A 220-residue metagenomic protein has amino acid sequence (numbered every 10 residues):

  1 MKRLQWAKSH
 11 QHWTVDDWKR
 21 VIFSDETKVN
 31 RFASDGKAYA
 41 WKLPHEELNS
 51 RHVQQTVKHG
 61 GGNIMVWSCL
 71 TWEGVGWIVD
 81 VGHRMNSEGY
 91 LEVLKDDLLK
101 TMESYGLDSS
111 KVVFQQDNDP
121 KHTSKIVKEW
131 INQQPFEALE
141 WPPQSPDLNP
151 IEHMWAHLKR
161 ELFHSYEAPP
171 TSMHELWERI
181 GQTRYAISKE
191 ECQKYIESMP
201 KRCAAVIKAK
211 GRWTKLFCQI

Functional and structural regions predicted by a protein language model:
K2-L99, A209-K210: Extended, low-complexity cationic-aromatic segments
A7, S24-D25, S68, F114-D117 (+5 more regions): Structural signal for hydrophobic/aromatic residues that build the beta-strand cores of folded beta-sheet domains
D16-V21, T27-K28, Q144, I151-I220: C-terminal anion-handling pockets and recognition modules
S24-E26, L94, D108-H122, S145-N149: Acidic/histidine-rich, metal-coordinating catalytic segments
V53, F114-N118, N132-H153, Y166: RNase H-like polynucleotidyl transferase catalytic core
V93, M102-S104, F114-Q115, I131: Short, well-ordered secondary-structure "scaffold" segments embedded in the functional core of diverse domains
M102-V112, S188-K194: Surface-exposed helix-capping loop/turn segments at secondary-structure junctions
G106, V113-F114, I126, Q133 (+2 more regions): Preference for well-ordered, secondary-structure-rich cores of eukaryotic proteins
